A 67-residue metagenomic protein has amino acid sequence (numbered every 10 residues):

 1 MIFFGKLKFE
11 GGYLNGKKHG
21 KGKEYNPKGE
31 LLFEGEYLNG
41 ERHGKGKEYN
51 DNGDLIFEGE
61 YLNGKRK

Functional and structural regions predicted by a protein language model:
M1-K67: Glycine/tyrosine- and acidic-biased, solvent-exposed loop/turn segments at the edges of beta-strands
